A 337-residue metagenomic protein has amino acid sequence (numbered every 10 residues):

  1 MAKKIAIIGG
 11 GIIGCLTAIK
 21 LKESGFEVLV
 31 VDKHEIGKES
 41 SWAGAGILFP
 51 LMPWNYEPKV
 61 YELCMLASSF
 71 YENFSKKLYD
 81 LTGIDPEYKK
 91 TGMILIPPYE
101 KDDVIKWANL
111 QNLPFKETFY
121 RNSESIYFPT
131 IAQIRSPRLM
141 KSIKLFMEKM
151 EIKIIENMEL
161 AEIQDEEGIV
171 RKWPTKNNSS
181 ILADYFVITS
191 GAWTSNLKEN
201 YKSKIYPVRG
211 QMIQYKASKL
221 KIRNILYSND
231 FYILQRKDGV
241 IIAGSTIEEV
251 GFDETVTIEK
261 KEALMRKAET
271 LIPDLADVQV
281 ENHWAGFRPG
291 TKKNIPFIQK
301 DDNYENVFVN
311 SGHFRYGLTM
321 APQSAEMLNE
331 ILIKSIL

Functional and structural regions predicted by a protein language model:
K3-V30: N-terminal Rossmann-like FAD-binding beta1-loop-alpha1 element of flavoenzymes
A6-I8, I181-W193, A325: Short hydrophobic core segments
I19-S24, G46, P86-K89, Y185-N306: Active-site substrate-recognition segment that forms the wall of the catalytic cavity or substrate channel
E23-A43: Glycine-rich FAD pyrophosphate-binding loop
I47-Y127, A268: Dinucleotide-binding Rossmann-like beta1-alpha1 core, especially the glycine-rich loop that anchors the ADP
E62-M65, I126-L145, T255-K260, T319: Short beta-strand to alpha-helix junction loop
I155-R171: A conserved short coil-to-beta-strand element within the FAD-binding core of flavoproteins
V307-M320: Glycine-rich phosphate/pyrophosphate-binding beta-alpha loops
